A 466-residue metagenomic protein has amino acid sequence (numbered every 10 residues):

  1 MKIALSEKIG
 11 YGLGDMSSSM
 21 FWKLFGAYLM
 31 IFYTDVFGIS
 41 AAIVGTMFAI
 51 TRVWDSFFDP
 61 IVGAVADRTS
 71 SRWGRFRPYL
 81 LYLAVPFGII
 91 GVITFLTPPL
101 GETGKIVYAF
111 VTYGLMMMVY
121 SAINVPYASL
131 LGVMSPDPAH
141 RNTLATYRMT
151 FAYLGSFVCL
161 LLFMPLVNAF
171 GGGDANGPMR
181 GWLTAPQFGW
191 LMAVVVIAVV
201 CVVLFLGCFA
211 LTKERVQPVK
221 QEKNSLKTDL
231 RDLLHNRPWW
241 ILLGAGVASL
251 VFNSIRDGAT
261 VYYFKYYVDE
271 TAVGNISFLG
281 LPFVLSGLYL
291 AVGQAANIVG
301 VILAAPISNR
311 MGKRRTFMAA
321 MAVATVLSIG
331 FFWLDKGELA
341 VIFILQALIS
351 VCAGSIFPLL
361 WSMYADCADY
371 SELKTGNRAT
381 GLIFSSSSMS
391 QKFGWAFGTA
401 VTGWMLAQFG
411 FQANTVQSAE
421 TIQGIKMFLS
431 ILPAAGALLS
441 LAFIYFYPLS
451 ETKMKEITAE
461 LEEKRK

Functional and structural regions predicted by a protein language model:
M1-K466: Membrane-embedded alpha-helical bundles of multi-pass transporters/translocases, especially carrier/permease families
